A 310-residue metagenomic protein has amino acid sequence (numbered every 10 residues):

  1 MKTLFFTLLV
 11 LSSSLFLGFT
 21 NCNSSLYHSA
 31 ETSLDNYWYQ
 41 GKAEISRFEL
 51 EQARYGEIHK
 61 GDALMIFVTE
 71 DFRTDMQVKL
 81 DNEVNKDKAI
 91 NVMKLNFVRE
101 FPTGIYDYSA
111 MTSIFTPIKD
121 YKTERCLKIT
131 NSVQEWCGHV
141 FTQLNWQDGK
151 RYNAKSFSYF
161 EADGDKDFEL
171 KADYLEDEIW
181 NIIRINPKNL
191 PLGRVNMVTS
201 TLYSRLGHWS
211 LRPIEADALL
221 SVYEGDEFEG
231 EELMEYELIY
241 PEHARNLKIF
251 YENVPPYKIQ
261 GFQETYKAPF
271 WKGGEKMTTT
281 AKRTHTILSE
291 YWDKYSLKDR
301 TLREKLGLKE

Functional and structural regions predicted by a protein language model:
M1-F5: Positively charged n-region of N-terminal signal peptides that target proteins for export
F6-S13: Hydrophobic helical h-region of N-terminal Sec-dependent signal peptides in bacterial secretory/periplasmic proteins
S13-A30: Bacterial Sec-dependent signal peptides at the C-terminal "C-region" and cleavage site
L15-T20, A43, L170-A172, N181 (+3 more regions): Hydrophobic transmembrane signal anchors and adjacent membrane-proximal interface regions, especially in viral
S25-D148, L192-E310: Acidic, serine/threonine-rich low-complexity disordered tracts
Q147-L192: Surface-exposed beta-loop interaction hotspot
